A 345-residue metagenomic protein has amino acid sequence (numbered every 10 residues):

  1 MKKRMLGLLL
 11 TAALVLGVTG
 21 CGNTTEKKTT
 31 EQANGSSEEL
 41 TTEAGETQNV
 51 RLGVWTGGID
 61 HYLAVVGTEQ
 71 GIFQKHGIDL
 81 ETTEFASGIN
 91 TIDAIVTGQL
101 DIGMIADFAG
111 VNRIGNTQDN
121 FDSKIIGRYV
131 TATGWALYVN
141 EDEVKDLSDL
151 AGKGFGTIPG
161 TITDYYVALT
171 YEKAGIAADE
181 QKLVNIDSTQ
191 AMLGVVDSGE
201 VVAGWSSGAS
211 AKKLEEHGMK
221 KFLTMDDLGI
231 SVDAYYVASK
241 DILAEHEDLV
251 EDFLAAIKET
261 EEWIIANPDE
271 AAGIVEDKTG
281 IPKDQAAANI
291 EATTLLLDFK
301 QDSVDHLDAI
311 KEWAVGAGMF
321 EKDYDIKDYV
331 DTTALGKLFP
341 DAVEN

Functional and structural regions predicted by a protein language model:
M1-T19: Sec-dependent bacterial lipoprotein signal peptides
V18-A33: Bacterial lipoprotein signal-peptidase II cleavage site
T29-A177, L183-D187, V202-G208, K221-T224 (+1 more regions): Short, glycine-/small- and polar/acidic-enriched structural segments that line small-molecule recognition paths
V65, Q70-G71, D93, T97 (+14 more regions): Solvent-exposed, polar/charged alpha-helical surfaces in well-ordered, non-transmembrane soluble domains, broadly
K75, T117, D227, L296-S303 (+1 more regions): Short, solvent-exposed loop/beta-turn-alpha elements that line the ligand-binding surface or hinge of extracytoplasmic
D107, D179, L183-V184, S188-D277: Pocket-lining segment of extracytoplasmic ligand-binding domains
A244-E321: Secondary-structure end/capping motifs
V315-N345: Conserved C-terminal helix/tail region of periplasmic/extracytoplasmic solute-binding proteins
